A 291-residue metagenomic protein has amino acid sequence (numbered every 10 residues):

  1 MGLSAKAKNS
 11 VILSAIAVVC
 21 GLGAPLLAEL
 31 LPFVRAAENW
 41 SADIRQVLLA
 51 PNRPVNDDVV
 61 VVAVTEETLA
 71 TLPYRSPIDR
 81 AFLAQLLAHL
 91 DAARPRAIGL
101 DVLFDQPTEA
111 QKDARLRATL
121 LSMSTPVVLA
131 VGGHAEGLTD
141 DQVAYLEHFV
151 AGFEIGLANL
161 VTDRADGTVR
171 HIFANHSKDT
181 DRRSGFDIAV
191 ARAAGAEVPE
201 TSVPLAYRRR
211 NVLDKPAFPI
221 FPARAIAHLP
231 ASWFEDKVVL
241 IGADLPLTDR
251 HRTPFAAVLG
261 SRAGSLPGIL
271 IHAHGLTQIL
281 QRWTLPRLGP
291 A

Functional and structural regions predicted by a protein language model:
G2-S202, F234-A291: Non-transmembrane functional regions of envelope-associated proteins
G195-L229: Substrate-access "cap/lid" subdomains that shape and gate the entrance to catalytic or ligand-binding pockets
